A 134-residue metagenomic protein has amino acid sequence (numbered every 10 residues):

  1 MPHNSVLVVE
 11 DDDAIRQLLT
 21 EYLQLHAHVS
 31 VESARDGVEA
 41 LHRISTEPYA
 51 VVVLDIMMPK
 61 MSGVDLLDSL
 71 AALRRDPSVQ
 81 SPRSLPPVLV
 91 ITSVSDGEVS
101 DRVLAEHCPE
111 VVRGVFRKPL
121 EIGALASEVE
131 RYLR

Functional and structural regions predicted by a protein language model:
E10: Conserved acidic carboxylate
D13-E32: Two-component/phosphorelay signaling modules centered on CheY-like receiver
D36-E39, S62-D68: Acidic catalytic/metal-coordinating carboxylates
E47-V53: Active-site beta3 strand of CheY-like receiver
D55, T92: Active-site residues of response regulator receiver
P59-S62, D96: The feature encodes the CheY-like receiver
L73, S93-G97: Short, conserved "switch-loop" micro-motifs in signal-transduction and mechanochemical regulators
V111, R117-V129: C-terminal output helix
